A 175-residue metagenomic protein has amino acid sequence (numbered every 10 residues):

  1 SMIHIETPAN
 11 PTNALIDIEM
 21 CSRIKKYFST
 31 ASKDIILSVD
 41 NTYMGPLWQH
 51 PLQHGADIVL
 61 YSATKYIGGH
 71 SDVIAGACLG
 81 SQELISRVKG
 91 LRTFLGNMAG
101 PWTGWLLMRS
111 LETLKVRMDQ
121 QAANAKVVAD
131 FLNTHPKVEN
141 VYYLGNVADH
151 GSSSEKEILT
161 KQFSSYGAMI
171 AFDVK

Functional and structural regions predicted by a protein language model:
S1-K137, Y142, V147-A148: Conserved PLP-enzyme active-site core in the AAT-like
N140-K175: Conserved PLP-binding catalytic core of the aspartate aminotransferase-like
